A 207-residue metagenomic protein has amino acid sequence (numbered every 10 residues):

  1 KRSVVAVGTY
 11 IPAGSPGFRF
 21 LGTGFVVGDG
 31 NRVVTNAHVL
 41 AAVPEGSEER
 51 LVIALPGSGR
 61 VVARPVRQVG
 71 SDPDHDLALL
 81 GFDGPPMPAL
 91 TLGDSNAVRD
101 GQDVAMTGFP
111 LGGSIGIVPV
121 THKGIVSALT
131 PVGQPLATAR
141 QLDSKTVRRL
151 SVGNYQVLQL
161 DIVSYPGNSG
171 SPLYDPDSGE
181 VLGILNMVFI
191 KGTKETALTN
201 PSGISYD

Functional and structural regions predicted by a protein language model:
K1-V26, V33-N36, H75-L77, R99: N-terminal activation segment of mature serine protease catalytic domains
R2-G17, A78-T91, P119-D207: Active-site region of chymotrypsin-like
L21, G28-P73, T196: Catalytic-histidine neighborhood of serine endopeptidases, predominantly the chymotrypsin-like S1/PA family
D29, V69-S71, F109, L129 (+1 more regions): Residue-level recognition of beta-strand microenvironments
V43, R64-V69, D83-V118: Active-site substrate-binding loop(s) of clan PA
S47-V52, G57-R67, D100-A105, P119-D143: Beta-strand/loop subdomains of soluble extracytoplasmic proteins
